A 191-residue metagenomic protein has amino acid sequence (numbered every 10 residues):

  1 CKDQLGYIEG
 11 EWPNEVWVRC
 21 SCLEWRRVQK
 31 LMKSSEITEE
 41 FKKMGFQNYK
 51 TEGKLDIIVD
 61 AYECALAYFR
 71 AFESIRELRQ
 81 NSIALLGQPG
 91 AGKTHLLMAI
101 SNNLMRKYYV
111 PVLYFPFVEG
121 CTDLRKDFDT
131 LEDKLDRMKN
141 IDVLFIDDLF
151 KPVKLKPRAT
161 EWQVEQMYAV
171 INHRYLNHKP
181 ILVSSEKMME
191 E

Functional and structural regions predicted by a protein language model:
C1-D60: A short, basic N-terminal segment
K50-I83: Pre-Walker A (pre-P-loop) alpha-helix and adjacent loop at the N terminus of AAA/AAA+ ATPase modules, a conserved
I57-E63, S101-I141: Short glycine-rich substrate-engagement loop in P-loop NTPases that contacts/grips substrate
F69-E73, D123-L144, E165-H173: Conserved alpha-helical scaffold flanking the Walker A/P-loop in AAA+ ATPase domains
R76-L97: Walker A/P-loop nucleotide-binding motif
S101, G120-D127, K151-E191: Replace "adjacent to P-loop NTPase cores in ATP/GTP-dependent enzymes" with "adjacent to NTP-binding cores
V110-P111, N140-V143, N177-V183: Loop/turn-to-beta-strand initiation segments
D147-L149: Walker B catalytic acidic pair
